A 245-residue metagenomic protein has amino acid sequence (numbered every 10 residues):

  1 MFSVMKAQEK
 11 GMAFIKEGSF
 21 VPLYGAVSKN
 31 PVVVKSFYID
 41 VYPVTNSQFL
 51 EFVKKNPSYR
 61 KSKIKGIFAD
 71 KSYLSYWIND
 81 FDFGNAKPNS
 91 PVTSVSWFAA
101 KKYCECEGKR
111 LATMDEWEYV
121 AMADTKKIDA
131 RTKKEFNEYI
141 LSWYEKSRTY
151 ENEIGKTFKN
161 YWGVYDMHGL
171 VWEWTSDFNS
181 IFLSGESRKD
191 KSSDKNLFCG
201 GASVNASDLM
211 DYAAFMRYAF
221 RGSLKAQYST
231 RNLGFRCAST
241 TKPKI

Functional and structural regions predicted by a protein language model:
M1-D115, M122, G222-I245: Extended beta-strand/loop cores of jelly-roll/beta-sandwich
F14, N79-G222, A226-R231: Functional-site microenvironments in short loops/helix caps that host divalent-cation chemistry
